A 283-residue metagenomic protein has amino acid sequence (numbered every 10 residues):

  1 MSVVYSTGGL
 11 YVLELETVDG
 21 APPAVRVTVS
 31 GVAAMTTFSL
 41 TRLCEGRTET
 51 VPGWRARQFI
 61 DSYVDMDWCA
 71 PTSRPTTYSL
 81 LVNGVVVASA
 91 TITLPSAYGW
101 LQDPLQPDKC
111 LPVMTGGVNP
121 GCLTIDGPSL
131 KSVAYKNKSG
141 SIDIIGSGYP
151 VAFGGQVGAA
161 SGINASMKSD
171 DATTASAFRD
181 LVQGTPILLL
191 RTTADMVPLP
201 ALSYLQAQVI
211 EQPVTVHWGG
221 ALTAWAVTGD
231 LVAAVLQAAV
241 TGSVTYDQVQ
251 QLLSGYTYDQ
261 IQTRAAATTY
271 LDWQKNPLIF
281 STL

Functional and structural regions predicted by a protein language model:
M1-A34, Q58, V85-G116: Pro/Thr/Ser/Gly-rich low-complexity, intrinsically disordered linker/stalk tracts
V18-G20, C44-R47, Y78: Anionic, Ser/Thr-rich low-complexity intrinsically disordered regions
G20, Q58-I60, P71-S73, G158: Surface-exposed coil/turn segments at beta-strand junctions on protein surfaces, enriched
V29-A33, C69-A70, S169: Non-cytosolic beta-sheet module surface loops
T41-T50, N83-V85: Change "in extracellular beta-sheet-rich domains … of secreted and cell-surface proteins" to "in beta-sheet-rich domains
T48-I60: Solvent-exposed serine/threonine-rich low-complexity stretches and specific carbohydrate-binding patches
M66-V86: Beta-strand-rich modules
T93-L283: Extracellular/virion structural assembly segments
